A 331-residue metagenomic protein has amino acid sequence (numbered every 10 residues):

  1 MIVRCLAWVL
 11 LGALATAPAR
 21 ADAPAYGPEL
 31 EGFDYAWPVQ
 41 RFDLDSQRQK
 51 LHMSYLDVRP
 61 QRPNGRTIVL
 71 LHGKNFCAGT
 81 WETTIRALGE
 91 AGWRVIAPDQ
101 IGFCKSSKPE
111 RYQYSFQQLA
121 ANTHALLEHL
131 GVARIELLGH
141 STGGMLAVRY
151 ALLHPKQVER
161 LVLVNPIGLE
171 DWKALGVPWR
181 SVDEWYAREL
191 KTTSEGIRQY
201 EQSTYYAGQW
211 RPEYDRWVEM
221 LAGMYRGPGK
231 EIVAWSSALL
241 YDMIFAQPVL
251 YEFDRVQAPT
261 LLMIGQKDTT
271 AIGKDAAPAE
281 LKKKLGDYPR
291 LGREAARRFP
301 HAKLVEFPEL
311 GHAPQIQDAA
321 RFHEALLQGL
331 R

Functional and structural regions predicted by a protein language model:
P28-V58: N-terminal cap/lid segment of alpha/beta-hydrolase-fold proteins
Q40, G79, Q100-F116, W172: Glycine-rich "HGGG/HGxG" loop immediately N-terminal to the catalytic nucleophile of the alpha/beta-hydrolase
Q47, L51, L56-K105, A325: Conserved HGGG/HGGXW glycine-rich cap/lid loop of the alpha/beta-hydrolase fold
Q117-I135: Conserved acidic catalytic loop of the alpha/beta-hydrolase fold
V148, L152, L161-T192: Flexible "cap/lid" loop of the alpha/beta hydrolase fold
T192-D254: Conserved alpha/beta-hydrolase catalytic His-Asp/Glu region
R226-R297: Conserved serine/cysteine hydrolase catalytic core
P289-R331: Catalytic active-site module of serine/aspartate enzymes centered on a nucleophile-bearing elbow/loop
